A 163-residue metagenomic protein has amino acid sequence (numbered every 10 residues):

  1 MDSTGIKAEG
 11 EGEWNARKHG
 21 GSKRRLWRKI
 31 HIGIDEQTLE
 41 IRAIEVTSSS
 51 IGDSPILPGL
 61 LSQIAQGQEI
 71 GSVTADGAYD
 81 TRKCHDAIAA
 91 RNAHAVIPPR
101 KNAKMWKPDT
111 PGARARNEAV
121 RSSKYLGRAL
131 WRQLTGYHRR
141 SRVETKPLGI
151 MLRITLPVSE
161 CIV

Functional and structural regions predicted by a protein language model:
M1-K23, I34-E36, R91-N92, E144: Active-site- or DNA-interface-adjacent structural scaffold in DNA-acting proteins
D2, I32, L39, L57 (+4 more regions): Mobile genetic element proteins and their domesticated derivatives, centered on retroelements and DNA transposons
K23-K29: Short, flexible loop/turn motifs enriched in small residues
K29, G67-G71, N92: A general structural motif
H31-S49: A short, conserved beta-strand element enriched in hydrophobic/aromatic residues
E45-G67, S72: Active-site beta-loop-alpha junctions of metal-dependent nucleic acid enzymes, especially the RNase H-like/DDE
G77-M151: Helix-centered, glycine/charged polyanion-binding patches within enzymatic domains that contact phosphate-containing
I150-V163: C-terminal extensions of enzymes
